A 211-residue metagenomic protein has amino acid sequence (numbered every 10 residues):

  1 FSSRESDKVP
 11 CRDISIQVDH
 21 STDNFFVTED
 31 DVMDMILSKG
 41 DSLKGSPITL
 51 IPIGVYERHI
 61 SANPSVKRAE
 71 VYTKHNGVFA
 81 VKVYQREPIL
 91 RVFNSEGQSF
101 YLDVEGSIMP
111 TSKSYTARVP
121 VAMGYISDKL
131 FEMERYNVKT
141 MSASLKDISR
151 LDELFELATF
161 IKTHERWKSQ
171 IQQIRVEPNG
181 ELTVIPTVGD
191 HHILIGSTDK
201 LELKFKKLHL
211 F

Functional and structural regions predicted by a protein language model:
F1-V18, S38-P47, I51-R58, A62 (+1 more regions): Charged, solvent-exposed interaction patches on well-folded alpha/beta domains that mediate macromolecular contacts
T22-D23: Extracytoplasmic "Venus flytrap"
V27-G40: An acidic helix/loop motif centered on a single conserved Asp/Glu that marks catalytic or ligand-interacting sites
